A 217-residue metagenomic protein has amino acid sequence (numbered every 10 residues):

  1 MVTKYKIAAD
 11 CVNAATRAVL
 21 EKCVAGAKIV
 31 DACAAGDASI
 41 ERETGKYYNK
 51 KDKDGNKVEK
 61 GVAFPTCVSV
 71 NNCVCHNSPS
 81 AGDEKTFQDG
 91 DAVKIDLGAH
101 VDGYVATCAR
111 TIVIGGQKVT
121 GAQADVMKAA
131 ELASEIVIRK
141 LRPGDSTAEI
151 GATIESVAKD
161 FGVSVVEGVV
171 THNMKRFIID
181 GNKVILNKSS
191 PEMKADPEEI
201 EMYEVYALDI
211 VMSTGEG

Functional and structural regions predicted by a protein language model:
M1-G217: Active-site neighborhoods and metal-handling regions in enzymes and metal-associated proteins
